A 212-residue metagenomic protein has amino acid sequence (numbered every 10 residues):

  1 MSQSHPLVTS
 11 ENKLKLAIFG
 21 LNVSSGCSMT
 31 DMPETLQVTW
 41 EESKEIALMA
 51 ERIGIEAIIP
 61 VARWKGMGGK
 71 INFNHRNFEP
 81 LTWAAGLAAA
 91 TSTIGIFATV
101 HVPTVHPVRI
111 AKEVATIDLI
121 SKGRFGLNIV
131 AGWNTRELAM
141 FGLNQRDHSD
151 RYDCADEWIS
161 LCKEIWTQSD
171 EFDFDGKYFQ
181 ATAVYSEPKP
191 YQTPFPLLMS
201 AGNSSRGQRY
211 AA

Functional and structural regions predicted by a protein language model:
M1-A90, K189-P196: N-terminal beta1-alpha1-beta2 module of alpha/beta enzyme domains
Q3-L14, H106-A212: Internal, glycine-rich beta/alpha segment that forms the wall or movable "lid" of small-molecule/cofactor binding
G26, M67-G68, T104-H106, T135-E137: Generic structural signal for helix capping and beta-alpha/helix-loop junctions
E34-V38, N72-E79, V105, R109 (+1 more regions): Alpha-helix N-cap and loop-to-helix initiation/capping positions
M49-E56, G86-I94, W158-S169, Y210: A structural motif corresponding to the C-terminal end of an alpha-helix and its immediate exit/capping segment
G54-A62, I96-A98, L127-V130: Short beta-strand segments at enzyme active-site cores
W64-K65, H101, A131-N134: Conserved beta-strand edge residues that scaffold enzyme active sites
I94-P107: Aromatic/His-enriched, Gly/Pro-containing loop or helix-boundary segments that lie immediately adjacent to catalytic
